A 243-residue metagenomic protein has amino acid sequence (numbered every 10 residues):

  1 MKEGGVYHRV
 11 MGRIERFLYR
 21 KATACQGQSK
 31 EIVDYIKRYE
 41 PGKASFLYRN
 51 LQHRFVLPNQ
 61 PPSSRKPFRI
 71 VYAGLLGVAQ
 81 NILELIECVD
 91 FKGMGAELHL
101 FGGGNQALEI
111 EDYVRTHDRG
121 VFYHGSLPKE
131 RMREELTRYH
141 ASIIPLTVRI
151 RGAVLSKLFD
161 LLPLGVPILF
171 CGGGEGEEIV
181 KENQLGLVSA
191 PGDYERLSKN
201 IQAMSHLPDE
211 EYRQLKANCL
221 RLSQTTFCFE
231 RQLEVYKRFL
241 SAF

Functional and structural regions predicted by a protein language model:
G5-C25: Membrane-proximal helix-turn-helix segments that form the acceptor-binding/catalytic region of lipid-linked
R20-G27, I32-H53: Helix-loop-beta element that forms the nucleotide-linked donor phosphate-binding surface in glycosyltransferases
Q28, Y72-G74, F101-G102, H124: Short hydrophobic "strand-cap" motifs at the C-terminus of beta-strands
Y39, G192, R196, D209-L240: A charged, aromatic-enriched C-terminal amphipathic alpha-helix characteristic of glycosyltransferases across folds
Q52, P62-G93, H99, K216: Conserved donor-binding/catalytic core segment of Leloir-type glycosyltransferases
P67, A96-G102, L108-R133: Nucleotide-activated donor-binding/catalytic signature segment of Leloir-type glycosyltransferases, i.e., the conserved
Q80, P128-E135, H140-L162, L169-I179: Nucleotide-sugar-dependent
E177-A203: Change "using UDP/GDP/dTDP sugars" to "using nucleotide sugars
